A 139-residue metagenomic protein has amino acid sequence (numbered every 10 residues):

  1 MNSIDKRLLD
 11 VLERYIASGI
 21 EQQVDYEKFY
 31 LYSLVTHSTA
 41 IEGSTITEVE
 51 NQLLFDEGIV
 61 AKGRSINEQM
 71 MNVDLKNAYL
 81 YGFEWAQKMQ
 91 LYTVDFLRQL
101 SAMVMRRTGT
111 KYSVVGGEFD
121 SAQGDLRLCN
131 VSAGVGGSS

Functional and structural regions predicted by a protein language model:
M1-S139: FIC/Doc superfamily catalytic core
